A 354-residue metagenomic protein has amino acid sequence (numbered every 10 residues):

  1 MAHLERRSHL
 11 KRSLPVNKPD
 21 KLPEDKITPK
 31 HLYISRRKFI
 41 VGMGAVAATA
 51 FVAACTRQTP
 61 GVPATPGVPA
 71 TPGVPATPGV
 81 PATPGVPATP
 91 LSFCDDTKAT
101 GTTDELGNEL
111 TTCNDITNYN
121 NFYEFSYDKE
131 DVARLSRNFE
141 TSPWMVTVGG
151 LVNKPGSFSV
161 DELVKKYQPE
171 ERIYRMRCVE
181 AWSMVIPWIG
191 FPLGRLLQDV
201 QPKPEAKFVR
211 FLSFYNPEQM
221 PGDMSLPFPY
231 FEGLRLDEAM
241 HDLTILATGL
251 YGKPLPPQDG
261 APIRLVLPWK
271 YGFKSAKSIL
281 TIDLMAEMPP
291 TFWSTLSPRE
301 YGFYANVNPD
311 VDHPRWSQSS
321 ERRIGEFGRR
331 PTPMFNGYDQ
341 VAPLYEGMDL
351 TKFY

Functional and structural regions predicted by a protein language model:
M1-I34, A45-A54, G61: N-terminal secretory signal peptides
P15, I27-I34, A54-D115: C-terminal segment of N-terminal export signals and the immediately downstream linker at the start of the mature
R36-R37, R264: Short, cationic motifs built from Arg/Lys/His that form the positively charged side of catalytic pockets
A48-A50, G67, G73, G79 (+3 more regions): Residues at secondary-structure transition points
L91-Y354: Structured, non-membrane catalytic/scaffold regions adjacent to prosthetic-group chemistry
